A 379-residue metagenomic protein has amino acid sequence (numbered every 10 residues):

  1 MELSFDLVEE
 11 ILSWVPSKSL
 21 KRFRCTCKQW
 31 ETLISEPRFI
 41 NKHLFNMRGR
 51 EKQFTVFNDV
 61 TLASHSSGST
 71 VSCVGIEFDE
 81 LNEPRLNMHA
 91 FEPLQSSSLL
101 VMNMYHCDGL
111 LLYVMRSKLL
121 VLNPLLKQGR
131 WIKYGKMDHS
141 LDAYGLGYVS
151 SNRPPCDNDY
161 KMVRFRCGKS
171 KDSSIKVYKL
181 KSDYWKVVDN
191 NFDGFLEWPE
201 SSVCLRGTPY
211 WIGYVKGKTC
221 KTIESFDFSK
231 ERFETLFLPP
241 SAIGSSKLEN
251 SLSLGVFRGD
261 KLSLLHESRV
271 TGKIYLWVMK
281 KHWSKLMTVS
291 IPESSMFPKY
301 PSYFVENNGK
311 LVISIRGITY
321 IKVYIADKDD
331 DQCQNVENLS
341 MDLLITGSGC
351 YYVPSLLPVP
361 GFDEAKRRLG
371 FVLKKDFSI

Functional and structural regions predicted by a protein language model:
M1-I379: N-terminal entry/capping and adjacent linker segments that precede and initiate structured domains
